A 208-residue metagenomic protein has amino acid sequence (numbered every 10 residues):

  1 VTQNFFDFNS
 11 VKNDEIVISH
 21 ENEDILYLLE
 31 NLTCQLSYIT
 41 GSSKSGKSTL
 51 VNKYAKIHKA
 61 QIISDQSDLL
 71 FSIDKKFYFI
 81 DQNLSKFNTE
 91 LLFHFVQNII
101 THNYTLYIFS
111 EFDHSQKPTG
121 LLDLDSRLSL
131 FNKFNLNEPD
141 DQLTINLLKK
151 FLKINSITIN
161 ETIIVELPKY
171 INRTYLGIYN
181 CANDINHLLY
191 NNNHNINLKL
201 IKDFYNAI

Functional and structural regions predicted by a protein language model:
V1-N31, Y190-I208: A short, basic N-terminal segment
C34-L50: Walker A/P-loop nucleotide-binding motif
D65-F95, H102-F112: Conserved P-loop NTPase "ATPase switch" module shared by AAA+ and STAND
H114-S129: Short regulatory helix/loop adjacent to the ATP-binding pocket of P-loop NTPases
F131-L143: Conserved AAA+ ATPase "SRH/arginine-finger" region at the nucleotide-binding site
Q142, N146-T158: Conserved AAA+ ATPase "sensor/coupling" helix adjacent to the nucleotide-binding pocket
T158-I171: Short conserved motifs of the RecA-like P-loop NTPase core
I171-I185: The conserved phosphate-sensing helix
